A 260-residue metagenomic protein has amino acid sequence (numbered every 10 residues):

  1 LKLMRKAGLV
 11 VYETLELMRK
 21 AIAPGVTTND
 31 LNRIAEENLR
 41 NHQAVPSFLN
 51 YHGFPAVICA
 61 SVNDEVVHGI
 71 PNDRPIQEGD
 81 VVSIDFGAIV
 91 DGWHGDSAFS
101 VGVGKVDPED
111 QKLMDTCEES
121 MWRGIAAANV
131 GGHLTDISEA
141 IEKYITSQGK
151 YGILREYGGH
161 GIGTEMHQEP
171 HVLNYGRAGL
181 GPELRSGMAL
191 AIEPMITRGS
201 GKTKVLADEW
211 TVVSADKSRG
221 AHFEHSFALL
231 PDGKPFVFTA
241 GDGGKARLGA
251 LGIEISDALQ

Functional and structural regions predicted by a protein language model:
L1-Q260: Active-site neighborhoods and metal-handling regions in enzymes and metal-associated proteins
